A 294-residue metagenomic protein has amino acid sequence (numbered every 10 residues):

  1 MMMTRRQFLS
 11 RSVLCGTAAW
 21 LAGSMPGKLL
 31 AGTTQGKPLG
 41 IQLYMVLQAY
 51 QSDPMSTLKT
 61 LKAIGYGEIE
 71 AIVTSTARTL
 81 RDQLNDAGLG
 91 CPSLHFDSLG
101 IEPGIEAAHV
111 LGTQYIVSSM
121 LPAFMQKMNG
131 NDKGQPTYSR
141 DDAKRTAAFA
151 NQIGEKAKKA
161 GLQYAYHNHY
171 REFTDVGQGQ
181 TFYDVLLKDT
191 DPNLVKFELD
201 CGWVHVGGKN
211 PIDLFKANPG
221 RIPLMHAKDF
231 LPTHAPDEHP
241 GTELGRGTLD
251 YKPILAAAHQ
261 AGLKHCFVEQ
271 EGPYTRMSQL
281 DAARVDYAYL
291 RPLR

Functional and structural regions predicted by a protein language model:
M1-G16: N-terminal secretory signal peptides and thylakoid transit peptides that target proteins across membranes
S24-S52, T60: C-terminal segment of N-terminal export signals and the immediately downstream linker at the start of the mature
T33-T34, L58-A63, T76-C91, E102-T113 (+4 more regions): Acidic (Asp/Glu)-rich catalytic clusters
G40-S52, S93-D97, R140, E243: Active-site mouth loops of central-metabolism enzymes
Y44-V46, I72-T74, F96-L99, L121 (+4 more regions): Active-site beta-loop-alpha junctions enriched in small/polar residues
E68, P92-S93, D97-F197, L280: Active-site acidic/histidine proton-transfer and metal-coordination neighborhood in alpha/beta enzyme cores
K159-T248, L255: Acidic/histidine-rich catalytic cores of soluble enzymes
Q279-R294: C-terminal helical cap(s) of enzyme catalytic domains, especially alpha/beta-barrels
